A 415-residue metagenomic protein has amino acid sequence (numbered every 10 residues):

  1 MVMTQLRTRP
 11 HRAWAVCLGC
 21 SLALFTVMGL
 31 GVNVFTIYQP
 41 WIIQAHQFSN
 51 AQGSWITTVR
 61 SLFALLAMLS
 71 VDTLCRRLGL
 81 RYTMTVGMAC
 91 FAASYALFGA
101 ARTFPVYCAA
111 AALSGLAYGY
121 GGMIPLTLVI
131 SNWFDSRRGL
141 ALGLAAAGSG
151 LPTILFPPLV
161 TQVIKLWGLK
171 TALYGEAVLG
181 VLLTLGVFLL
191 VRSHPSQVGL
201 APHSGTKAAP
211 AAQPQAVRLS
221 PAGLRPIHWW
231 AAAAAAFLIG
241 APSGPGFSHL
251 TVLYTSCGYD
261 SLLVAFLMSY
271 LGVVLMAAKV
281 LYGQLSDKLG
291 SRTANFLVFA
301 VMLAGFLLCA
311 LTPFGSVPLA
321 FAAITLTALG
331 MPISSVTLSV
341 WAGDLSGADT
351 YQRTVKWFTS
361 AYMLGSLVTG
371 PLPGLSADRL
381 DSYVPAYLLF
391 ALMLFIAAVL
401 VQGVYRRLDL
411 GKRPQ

Functional and structural regions predicted by a protein language model:
A15-N50, P157, G246-T251: Extracytoplasmic
F35-I42, R225-Y282, T369: Extracytoplasmic gate region of multi-pass secondary transporters
I42-I43, L74-C75, P158-W167, Y254-T255 (+2 more regions): Interfacial helix-cap and linker-helix signal at transmembrane-aqueous boundaries of multi-pass secondary transporters
L66-F104: Conserved MFS/SLC helix-loop-helix module at the cytosolic interface between two early adjacent transmembrane helices
A112-A147: Cytoplasmic helix-loop-helix junction between adjacent transmembrane helices in 12-TM secondary transporters
L144, T153, L345-L380: A late C-terminal transmembrane helix in Major Facilitator Superfamily
G148-S196: Helix-loop-helix hairpin linking two adjacent transmembrane segments in secondary transporters
S269-L271, L275, S286-W341: C-terminal transmembrane helical hairpin of 12-TM major facilitator-type secondary transporters
